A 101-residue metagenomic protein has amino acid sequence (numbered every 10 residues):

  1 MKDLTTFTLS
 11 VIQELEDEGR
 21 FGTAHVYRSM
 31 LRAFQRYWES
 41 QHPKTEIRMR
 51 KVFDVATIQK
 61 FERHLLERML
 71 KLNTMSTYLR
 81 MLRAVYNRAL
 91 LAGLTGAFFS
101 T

Functional and structural regions predicted by a protein language model:
L9-G22, L31-T101: N-terminal core-binding DNA-recognition domain of tyrosine recombinases/integrases
